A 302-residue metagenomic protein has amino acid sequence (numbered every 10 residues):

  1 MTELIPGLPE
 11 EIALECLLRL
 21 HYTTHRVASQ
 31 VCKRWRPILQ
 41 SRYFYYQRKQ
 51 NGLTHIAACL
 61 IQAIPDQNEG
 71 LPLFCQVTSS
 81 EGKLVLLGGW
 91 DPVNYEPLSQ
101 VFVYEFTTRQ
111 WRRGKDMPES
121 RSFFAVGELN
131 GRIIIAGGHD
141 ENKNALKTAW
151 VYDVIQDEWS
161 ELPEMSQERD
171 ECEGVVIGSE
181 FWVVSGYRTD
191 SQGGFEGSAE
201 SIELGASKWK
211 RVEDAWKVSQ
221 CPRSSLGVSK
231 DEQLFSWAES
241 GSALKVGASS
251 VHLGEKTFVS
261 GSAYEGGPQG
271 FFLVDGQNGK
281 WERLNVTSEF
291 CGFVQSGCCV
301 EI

Functional and structural regions predicted by a protein language model:
M1-I302: Kelch-like beta-propeller repeat domains
